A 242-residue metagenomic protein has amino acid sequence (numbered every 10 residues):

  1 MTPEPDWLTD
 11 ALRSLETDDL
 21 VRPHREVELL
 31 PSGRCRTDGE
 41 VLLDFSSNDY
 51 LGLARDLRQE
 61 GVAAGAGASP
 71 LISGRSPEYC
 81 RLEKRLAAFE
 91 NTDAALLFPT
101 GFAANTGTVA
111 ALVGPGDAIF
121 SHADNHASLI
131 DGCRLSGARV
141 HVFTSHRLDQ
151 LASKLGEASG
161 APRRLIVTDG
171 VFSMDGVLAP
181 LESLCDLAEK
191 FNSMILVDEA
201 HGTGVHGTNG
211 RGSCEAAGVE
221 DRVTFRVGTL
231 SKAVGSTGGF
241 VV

Functional and structural regions predicted by a protein language model:
E4, T9-D10, S14-G65, S193: N-terminal "arm"/small-domain region of PLP-dependent enzymes with the aminotransferase-like
A64-G101: Conserved N-terminal alpha-helix of the aminotransferase class I/II PLP-enzyme fold
T108-A127: Conserved PLP-anchoring active-site segment centered on the Schiff-base-forming lysine
A111, S128-G137: Active-site-proximal loop->helix
P115, L135-G137, F191, R222: Short, structured coil segments at secondary-structure junctions
H141, S145-V197: Active-site phosphate-binding strand-loop segment of PLP-dependent enzymes
E215-V242: Active-site PLP attachment segment
